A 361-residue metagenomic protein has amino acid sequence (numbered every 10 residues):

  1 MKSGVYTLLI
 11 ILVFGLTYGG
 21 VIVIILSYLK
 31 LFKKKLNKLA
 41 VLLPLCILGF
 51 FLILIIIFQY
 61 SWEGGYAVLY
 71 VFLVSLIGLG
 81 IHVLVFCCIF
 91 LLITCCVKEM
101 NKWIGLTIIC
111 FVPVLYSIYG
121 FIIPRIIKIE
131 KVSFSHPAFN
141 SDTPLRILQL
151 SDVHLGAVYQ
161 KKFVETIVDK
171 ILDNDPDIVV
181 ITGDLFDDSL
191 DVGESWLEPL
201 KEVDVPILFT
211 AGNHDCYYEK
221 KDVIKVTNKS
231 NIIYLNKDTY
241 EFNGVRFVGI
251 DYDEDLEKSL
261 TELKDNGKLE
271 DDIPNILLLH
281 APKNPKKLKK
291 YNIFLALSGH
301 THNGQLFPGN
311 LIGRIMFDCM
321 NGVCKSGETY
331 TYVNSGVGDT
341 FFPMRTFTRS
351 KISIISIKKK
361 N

Functional and structural regions predicted by a protein language model:
M1-R125: Non-catalytic terminal accessory segments
Y66-Y70, C96-L150, G156-D173, V192: N-terminal signal-anchor transmembrane helix
F139-N361: Soluble catalytic domains of enzymes that build or remodel membrane lipids, polysaccharides, and related
